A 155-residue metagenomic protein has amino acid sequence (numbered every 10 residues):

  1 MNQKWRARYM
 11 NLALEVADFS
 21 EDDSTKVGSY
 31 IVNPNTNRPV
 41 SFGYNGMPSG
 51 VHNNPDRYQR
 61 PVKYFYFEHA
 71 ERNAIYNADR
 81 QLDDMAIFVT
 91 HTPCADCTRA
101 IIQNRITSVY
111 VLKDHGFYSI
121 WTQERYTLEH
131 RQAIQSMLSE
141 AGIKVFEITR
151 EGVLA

Functional and structural regions predicted by a protein language model:
M1-A155: Zinc-dependent deaminase catalytic domain
